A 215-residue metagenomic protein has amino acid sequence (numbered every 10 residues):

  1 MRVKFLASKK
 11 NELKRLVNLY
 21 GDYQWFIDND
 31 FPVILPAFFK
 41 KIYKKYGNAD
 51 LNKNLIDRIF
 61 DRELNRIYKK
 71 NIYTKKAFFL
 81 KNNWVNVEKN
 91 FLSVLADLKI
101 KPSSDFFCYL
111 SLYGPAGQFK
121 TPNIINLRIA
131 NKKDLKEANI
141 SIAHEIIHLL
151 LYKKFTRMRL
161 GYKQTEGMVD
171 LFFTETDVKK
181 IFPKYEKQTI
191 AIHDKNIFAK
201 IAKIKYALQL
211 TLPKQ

Functional and structural regions predicted by a protein language model:
M1-N82: N-terminal low-structure segments adjacent to metalloprotease catalytic domains across cellular compartments
R2-R15, F155-I197: Post-HExxH zinc-binding segment in Zn-dependent metallohydrolases
E63-P122, E175-E186: Auxiliary, metal-adjacent structural segments of Zn-dependent hydrolase domains
V87, N139, G161, T165: Hydrophobic (often cysteine-bearing) scaffold residues that line and stabilize catalytic clefts of nucleotide/cofactor
L112, K120-I129, F155-T156: C-terminal or late-domain output modules
N126-S141, L160: Short pre-active-site segment immediately N-terminal to the catalytic Zn-binding motif
I140-K154: Active-site recognition of the HExxH zinc-binding catalytic motif
K187-Q215: Pan-zinc metallopeptidase signature
